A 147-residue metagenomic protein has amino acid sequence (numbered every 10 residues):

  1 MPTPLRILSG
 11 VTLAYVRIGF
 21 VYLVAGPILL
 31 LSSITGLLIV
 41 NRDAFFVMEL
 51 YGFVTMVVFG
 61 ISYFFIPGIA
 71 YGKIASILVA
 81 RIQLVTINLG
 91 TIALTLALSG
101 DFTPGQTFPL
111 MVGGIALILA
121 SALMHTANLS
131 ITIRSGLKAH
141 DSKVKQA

Functional and structural regions predicted by a protein language model:
M1-A147: Hydrophobic alpha-helical transmembrane segments of multi-pass integral membrane proteins
